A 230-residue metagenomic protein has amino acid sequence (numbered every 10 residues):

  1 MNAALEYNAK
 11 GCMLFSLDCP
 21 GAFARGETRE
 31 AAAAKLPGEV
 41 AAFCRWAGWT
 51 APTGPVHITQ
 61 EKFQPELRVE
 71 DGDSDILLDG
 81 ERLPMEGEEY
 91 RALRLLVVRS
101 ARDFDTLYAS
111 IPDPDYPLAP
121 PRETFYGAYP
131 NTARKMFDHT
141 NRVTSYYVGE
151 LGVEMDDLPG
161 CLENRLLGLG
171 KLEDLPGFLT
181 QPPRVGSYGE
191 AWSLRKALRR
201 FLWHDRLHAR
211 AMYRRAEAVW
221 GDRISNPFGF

Functional and structural regions predicted by a protein language model:
N2-R29, A33-H57, Y116-L166, S187-F230: Short, contiguous alpha-helical
A3-L5, D75-I76, L107-Y108, L179-T180: Short, flexible segments with low predicted structural confidence
F15-C19, L78-R91, Y126-Y129: Short N-terminal secondary-structure initiator segments
A41-Y90: Short, charged, surface-exposed hinge/linker loops at domain edges that act as mobile lids or interdomain connectors
D71-G87, V97-P121, F137-Y146: A short mid-domain helix/strand-loop element embedded in enzyme catalytic domains that forms or borders the active-site
L83-S110, D157-V185, W192-A209: Acidic/histidine-rich alpha-helical segments that form the ligand environment of transition-metal centers
